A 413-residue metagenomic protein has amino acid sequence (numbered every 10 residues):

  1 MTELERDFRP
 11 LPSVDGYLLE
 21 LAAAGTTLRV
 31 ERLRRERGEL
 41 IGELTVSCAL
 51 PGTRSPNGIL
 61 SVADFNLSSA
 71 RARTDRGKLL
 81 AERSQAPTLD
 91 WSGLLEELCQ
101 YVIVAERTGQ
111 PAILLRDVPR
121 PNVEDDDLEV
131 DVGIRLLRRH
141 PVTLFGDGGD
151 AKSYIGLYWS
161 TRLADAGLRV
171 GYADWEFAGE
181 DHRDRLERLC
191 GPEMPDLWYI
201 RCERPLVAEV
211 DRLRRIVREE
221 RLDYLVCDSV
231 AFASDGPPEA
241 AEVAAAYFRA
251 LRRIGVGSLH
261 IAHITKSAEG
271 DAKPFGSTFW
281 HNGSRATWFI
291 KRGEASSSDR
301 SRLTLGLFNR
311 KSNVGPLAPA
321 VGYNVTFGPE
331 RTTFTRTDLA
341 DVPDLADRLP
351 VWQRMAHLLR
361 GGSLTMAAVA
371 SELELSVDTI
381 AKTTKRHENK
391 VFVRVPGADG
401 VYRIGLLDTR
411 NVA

Functional and structural regions predicted by a protein language model:
M1-R107: N-terminal nucleic-acid engagement/recognition segments and initiation subdomains in replication, restriction
T2-L40, R218-E219, S296-A413: C-terminal regions of RecA-like/P-loop NTPase motor modules
R9, L18-A22, E31-R37, G167-R249 (+2 more regions): Conserved inter-motif catalytic segment of the P-loop NTP-binding fold
L94-A112, P329-V342: Short, structured interface segments
E97-P192: The Walker A/P-loop phosphate-binding site
D131, I155-W159, R212, A246 (+1 more regions): Well-ordered alpha-helical segments embedded in enzymatic catalytic cores
T143-F145, G149, S153, Y224 (+1 more regions): Phosphate-binding/switch region of NTP-binding enzymes
V170, S258-L259, L364, I380: Hydrophobic anchor at the start of a short beta-strand that flanks the dinucleotide cofactor-binding loop
